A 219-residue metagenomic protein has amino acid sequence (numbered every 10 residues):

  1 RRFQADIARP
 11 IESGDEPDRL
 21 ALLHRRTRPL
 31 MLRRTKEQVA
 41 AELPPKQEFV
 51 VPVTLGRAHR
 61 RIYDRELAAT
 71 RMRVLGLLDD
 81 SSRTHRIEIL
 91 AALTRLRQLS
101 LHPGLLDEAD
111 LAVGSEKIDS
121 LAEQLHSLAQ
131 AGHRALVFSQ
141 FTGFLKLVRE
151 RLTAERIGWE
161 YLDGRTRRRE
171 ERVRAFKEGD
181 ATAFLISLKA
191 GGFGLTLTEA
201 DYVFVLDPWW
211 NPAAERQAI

Functional and structural regions predicted by a protein language model:
R1-V39: Conserved P-loop NTPase motor "coupling/switch" region that bridges the ATPase
F3, L23, I62-D64, R172 (+1 more regions): A structural signal for short hydrophobic/aromatic patches embedded in well-ordered alpha helices
D6, P10, L30-R33, R73 (+2 more regions): Conserved, well-folded catalytic cores of nucleic-acid-processing and energy-transducing macromolecular machines
A41-R65, L78-L195, E199: Conserved Helicase C-terminal RecA-like lobe
A69-L75: Cytochrome P450 catalytic domain signature, combining two hallmark sequence patches
L162-G164, L206-W209: Short beta->alpha connector loops at strand-helix junctions that form conserved, small/polar/Pro-enriched
V203: Short conserved active-site loop signatures built around small residues
P212-I219: Conserved SF2 helicase motif VI
